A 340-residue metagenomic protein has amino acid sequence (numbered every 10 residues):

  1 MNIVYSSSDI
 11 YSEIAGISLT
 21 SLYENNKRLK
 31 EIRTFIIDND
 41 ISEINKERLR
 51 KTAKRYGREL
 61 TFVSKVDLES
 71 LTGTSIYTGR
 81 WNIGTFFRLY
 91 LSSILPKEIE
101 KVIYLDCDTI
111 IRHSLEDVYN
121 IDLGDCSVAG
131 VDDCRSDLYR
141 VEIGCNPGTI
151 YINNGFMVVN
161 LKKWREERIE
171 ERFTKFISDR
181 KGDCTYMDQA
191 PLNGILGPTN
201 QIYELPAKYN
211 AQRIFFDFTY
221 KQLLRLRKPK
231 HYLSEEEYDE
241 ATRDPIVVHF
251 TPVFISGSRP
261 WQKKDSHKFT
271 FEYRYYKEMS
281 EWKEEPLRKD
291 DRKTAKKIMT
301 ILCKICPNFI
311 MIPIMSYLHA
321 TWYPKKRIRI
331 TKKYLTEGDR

Functional and structural regions predicted by a protein language model:
N2-Y5, L22, R33-I36: Hydrophobic targeting segments
S7, E166, E170-R340: A glycosyltransferase accessory/donor-loop signature
S12-K27: Histidine-anchored nucleotide/phosphate-binding helix
I32-D40, G130: Short internal beta-strands
D40-E47, L138: Short, charged/polar "capping" segments at the starts of alpha-helices and the immediately preceding loops
N45, K51-S93: Active-site-proximal specificity loops/subdomain of glycosyltransferases
V66-L68, G84-S136, T149-Y151, V158-V159: GT-A fold catalytic core of metal-dependent nucleotide-sugar glycosyltransferases, centered on the diacidic
F156-R168: Conserved nucleotide-sugar donor-binding and metal-coordinating catalytic region shared by glycosyltransferases
